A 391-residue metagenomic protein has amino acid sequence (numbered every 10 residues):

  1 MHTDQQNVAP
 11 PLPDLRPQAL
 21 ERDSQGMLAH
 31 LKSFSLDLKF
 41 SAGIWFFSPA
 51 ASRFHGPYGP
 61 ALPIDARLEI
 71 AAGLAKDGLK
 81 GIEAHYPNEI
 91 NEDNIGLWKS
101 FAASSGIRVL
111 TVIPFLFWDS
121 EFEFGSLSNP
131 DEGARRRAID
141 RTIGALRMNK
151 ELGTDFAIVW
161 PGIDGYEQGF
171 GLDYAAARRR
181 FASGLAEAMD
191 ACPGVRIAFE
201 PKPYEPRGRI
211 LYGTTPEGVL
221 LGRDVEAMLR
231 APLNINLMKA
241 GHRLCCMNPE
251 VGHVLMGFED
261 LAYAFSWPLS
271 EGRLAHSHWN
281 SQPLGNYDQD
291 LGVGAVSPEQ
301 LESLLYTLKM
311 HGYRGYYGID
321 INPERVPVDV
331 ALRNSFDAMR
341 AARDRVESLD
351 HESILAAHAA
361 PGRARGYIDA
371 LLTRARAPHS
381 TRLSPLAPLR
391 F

Functional and structural regions predicted by a protein language model:
H2-G73, R147, F170, R179 (+3 more regions): Histidine-acidic metal/acid-base catalytic patches
H2-T3, L62-A103: Basic, amphipathic N-terminal segments that precede the first structured/catalytic domain
D37-F47, E89-F117, M148: Glycine-rich, aromatic-flanked loop segments that form ligand/cofactor-binding clefts across common enzyme folds
K80-E83, T111, I158, H278 (+1 more regions): Conserved beta-strand positions in the central sheet of alpha/beta enzyme cores
P87-S100, S128-R147, A175-R180: Glycine-rich anion/phosphate-binding loops
E92-D93, W118-R136, P161-A175, D290-G292 (+1 more regions): Surface-exposed, active-site-proximal loop segments in enzymatic domains
L110-F124, A157-E167, P203-Y204, I210: Substrate-binding cleft and catalytic face of glycoside hydrolase catalytic domains, especially the flexible beta-alpha
A145-G171, G194-Y204: Active-site groove signature of glycoside hydrolases
